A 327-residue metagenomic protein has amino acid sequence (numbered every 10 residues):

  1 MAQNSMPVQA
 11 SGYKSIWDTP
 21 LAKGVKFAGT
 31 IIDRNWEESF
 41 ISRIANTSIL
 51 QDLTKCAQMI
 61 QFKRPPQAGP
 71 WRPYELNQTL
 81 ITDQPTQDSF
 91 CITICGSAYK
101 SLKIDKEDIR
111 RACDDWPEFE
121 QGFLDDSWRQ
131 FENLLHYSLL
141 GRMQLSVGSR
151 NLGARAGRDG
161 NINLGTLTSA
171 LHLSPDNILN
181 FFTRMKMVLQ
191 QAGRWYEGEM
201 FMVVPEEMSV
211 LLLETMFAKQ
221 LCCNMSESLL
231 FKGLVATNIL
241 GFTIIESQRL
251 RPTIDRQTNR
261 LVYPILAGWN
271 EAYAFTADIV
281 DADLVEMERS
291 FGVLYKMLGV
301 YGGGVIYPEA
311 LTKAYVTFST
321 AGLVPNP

Functional and structural regions predicted by a protein language model:
A2-A45, L53, D159-N180, E214-P327: Sequence/fold signature of self-assembling virion shell proteins
I32-Y99: Assembly/oligomerization interface modules of large self-assembling protein complexes
Q58-I60, K100, G198-M200, L240 (+1 more regions): Structural beta-strand/beta-sheet cores of well-ordered domains, especially the beta-sheet scaffolds that support
P66, V204-M208, G299: Short, flexible loop/turn elements at secondary-structure junctions
P70-P73, A112, L211-E214, G304-I306: Short helix/loop capping segments that flank catalytic or ligand/cofactor-binding pockets
S89, I94-E118, R142, P175-K219: Structured, hydrophobic secondary-structure cores that serve as assembly/anchoring elements
K106-Q190, K313-P327: Alpha-helical scaffold segments that mediate packing/assembly in large oligomeric complexes
